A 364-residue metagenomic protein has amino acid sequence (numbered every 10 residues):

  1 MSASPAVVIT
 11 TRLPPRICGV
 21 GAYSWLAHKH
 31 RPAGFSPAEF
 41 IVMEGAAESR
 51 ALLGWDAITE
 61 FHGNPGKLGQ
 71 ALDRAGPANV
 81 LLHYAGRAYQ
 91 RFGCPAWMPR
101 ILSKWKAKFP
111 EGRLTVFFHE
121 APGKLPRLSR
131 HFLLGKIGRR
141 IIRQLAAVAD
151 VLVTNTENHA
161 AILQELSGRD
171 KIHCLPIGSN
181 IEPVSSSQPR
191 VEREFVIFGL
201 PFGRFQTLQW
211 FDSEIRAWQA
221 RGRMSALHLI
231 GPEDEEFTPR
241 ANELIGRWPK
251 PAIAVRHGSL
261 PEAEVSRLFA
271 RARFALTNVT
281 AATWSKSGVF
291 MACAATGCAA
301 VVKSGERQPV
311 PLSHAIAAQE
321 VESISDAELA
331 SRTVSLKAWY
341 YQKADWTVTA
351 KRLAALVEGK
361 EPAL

Functional and structural regions predicted by a protein language model:
M1-E48, L53-G54, A75, F109-E111 (+1 more regions): N-terminal subdomain of nucleotide-sugar transferases
G63, E233-E235, A254-L268, E306: Conserved active-site histidine-acidic residue motif and adjacent donor-binding/catalytic loop of glycosyltransferases
I101-K104, K108, F132-L152: Membrane-proximal helix-turn-helix segments that form the acceptor-binding/catalytic region of lipid-linked
T115, G123-Q144, I181: Nucleotide-sugar donor phosphate/pyrophosphate-binding loop at the beta->alpha transition of glycosyltransferases
A147-S186, F198-G199: Donor nucleotide-sugar binding/catalytic pocket of nucleotide-sugar-dependent glycosyltransferases
I181-E182, R190-E243, R247, R256-S259: Conserved catalytic-core segment of nucleotide-activated headgroup transferases in glycan assembly
F269-W284: Acidic donor-binding loop of glycosyltransferase active sites
I324-L364: A charged, aromatic-enriched C-terminal amphipathic alpha-helix characteristic of glycosyltransferases across folds
